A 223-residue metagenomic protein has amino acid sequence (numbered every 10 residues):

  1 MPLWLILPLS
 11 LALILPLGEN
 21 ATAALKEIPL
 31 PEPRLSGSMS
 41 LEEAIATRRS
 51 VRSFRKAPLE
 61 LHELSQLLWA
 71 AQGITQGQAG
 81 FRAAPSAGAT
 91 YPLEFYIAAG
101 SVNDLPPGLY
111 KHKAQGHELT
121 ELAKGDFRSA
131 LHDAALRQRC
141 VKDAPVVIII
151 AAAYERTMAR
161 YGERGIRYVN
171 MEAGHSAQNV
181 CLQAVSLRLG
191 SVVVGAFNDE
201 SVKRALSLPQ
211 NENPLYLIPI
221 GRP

Functional and structural regions predicted by a protein language model:
W4-P16: Bacterial N-terminal signal peptides
G18-A21, V202-A205: Short linear sequence motif anchored by a di-proline
N20-A144: N-terminal amphipathic, basic helical "cap/leader" segment at the start of enzyme domains
R48, L67, F95, V146-T157 (+1 more regions): Small-aliphatic-rich amphipathic alpha-helix that forms the alpha element of a beta-alpha
Q72, G100-V102, A114-Q115, A151-E155 (+2 more regions): Solvent-exposed coil/turn segments that connect beta secondary-structure elements in extracytoplasmic/periplasmic
L109-K111, V147-I149, L217-P219: Conserved hydrophobic/aromatic beta-strand scaffold that supports enzyme active sites
S207-P223: A glycine-rich helix N-cap at a beta->alpha junction
